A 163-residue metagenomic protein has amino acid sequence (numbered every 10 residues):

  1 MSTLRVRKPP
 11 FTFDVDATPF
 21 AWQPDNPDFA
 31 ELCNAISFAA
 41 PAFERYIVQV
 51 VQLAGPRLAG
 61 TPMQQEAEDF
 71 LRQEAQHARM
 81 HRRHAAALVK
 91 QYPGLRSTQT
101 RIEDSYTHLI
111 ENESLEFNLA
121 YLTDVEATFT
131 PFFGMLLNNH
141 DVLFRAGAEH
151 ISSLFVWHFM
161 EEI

Functional and structural regions predicted by a protein language model:
M1-I163: Non-heme di-metal
